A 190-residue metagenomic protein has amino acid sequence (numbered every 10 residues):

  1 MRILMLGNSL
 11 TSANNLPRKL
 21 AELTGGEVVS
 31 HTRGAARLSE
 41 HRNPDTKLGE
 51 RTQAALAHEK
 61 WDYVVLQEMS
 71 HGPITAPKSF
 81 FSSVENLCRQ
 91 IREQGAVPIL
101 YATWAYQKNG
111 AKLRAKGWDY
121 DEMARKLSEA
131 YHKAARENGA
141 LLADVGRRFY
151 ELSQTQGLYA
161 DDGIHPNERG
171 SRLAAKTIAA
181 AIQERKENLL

Functional and structural regions predicted by a protein language model:
R2-L6, L10-E85, R92: Conserved SGNH/GDSL esterase-like catalytic core that processes O-acyl groups on lipids and polysaccharides
L16, L48, T52, F80-L87 (+4 more regions): Stable alpha-helical elements in mature extracytoplasmic
K19-L23, Q90, A130-N138: Alpha-helical structural signal in soluble globular domains
V29, V65, I99, L141-A143: Hydrophobic/aromatic beta-strand patches that form the interior of the parallel beta-sheet core in alpha/beta enzyme
T32-G34, A102, G146: Residues at the C-termini of beta-strands that transition into short coil/loop
R89-I99, A140: A short helix->loop->beta-strand "cap" motif at the edges of active sites that frequently abuts
A102-K108: Short beta-alpha junction loops
K108-K112, K116-L190: Catalytic His-Asp segment of secreted/periplasmic serine-dependent ester chemistry enzymes
